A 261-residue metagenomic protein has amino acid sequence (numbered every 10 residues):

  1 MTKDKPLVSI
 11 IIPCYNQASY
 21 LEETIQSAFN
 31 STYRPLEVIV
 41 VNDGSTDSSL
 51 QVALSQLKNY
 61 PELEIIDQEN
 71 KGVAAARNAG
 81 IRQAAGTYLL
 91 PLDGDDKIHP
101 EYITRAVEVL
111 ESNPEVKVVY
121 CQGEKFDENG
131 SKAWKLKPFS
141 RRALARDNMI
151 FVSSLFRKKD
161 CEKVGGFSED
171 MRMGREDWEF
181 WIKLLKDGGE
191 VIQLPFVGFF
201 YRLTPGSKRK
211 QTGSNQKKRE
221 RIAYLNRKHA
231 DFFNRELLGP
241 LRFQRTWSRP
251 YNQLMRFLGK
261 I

Functional and structural regions predicted by a protein language model:
P6-S9, E37, E179: Cell-envelope/extracellular polymer assembly enzymes that use nucleotide-activated donors
Q26-P35: Short, acidic, metal-binding catalytic loop of nucleotide-sugar glycosyltransferases
N42-Q51, D93: A conserved acidic beta->alpha catalytic loop
Q68-A84: Glycine-rich, basic loop-to-helix element that forms the pyrophosphate-binding segment of sugar-nucleotide handling
L89: Short aromatic/hydrophobic "clamp" motif used to bind/position activated sugar donors
D93-K97, Q122: The conserved acidic donor/metal-binding loop of glycosyltransferases
E101-A133: Conserved donor NDP-sugar-binding/catalytic core segment of glycosyltransferases
F139-R221: Conserved nucleotide-sugar donor-binding catalytic segment
